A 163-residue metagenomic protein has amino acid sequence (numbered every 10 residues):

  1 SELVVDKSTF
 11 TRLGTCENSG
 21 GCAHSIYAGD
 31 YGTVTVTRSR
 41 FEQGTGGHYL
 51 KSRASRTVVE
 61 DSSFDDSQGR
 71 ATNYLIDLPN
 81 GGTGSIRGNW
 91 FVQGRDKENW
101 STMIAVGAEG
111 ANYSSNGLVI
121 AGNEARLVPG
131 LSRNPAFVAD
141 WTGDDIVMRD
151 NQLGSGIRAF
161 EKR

Functional and structural regions predicted by a protein language model:
E2-C16, Y31-G47, A54-Q68, G82-D96 (+2 more regions): Right-handed parallel beta-helix
E17-G29, Q43-Y49, G69-L78, E98-A111 (+1 more regions): Extracellular beta-strand/beta-solenoid scaffold signature
R133-R163: Leucine-rich solenoid repeat scaffolds
